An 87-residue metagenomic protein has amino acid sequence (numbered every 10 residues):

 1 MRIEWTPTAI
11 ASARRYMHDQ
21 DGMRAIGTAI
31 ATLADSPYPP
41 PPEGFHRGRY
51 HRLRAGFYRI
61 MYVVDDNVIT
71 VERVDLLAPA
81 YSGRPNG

Functional and structural regions predicted by a protein language model:
M1-A29: Arg/Lys-rich, positively charged N-terminal/basic patches that mediate binding to nucleic acids
R2, D21-M23, A55-R59, V63-G87: Enriched for short, Lys/Arg-rich terminal
I10, M17, P37, A55-Y58: Generic preference for well-ordered secondary structure
T28-R54, S82: A short, surface-exposed loop/turn module that caps and links secondary-structure elements
